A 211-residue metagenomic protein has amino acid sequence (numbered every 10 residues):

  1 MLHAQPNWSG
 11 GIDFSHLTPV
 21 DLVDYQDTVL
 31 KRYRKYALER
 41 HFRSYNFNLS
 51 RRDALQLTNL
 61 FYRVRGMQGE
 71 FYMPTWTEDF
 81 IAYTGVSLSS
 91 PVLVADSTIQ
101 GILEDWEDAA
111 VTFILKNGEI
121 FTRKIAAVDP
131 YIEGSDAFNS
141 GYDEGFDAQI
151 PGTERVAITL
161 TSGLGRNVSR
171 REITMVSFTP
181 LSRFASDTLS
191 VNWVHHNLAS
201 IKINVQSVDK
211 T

Functional and structural regions predicted by a protein language model:
M1-T211: Extracellular/virion structural assembly segments
